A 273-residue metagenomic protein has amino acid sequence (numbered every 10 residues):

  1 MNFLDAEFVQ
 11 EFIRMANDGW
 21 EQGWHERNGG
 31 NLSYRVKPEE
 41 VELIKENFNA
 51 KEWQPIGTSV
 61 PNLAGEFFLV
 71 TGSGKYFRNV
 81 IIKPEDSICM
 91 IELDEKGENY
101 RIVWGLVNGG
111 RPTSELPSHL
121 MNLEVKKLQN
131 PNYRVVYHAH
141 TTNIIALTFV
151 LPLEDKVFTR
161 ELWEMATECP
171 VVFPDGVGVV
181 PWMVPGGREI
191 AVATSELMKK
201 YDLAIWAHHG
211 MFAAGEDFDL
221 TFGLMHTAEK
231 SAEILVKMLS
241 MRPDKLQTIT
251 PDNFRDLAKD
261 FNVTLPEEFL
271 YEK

Functional and structural regions predicted by a protein language model:
M1-K273: Glycine-rich flexible loops
